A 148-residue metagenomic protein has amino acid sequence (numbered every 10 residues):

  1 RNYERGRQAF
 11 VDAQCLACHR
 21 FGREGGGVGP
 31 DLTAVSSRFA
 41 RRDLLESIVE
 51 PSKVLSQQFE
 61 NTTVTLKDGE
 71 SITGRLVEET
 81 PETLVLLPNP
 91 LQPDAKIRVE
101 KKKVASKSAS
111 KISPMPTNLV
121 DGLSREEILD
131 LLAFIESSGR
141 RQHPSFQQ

Functional and structural regions predicted by a protein language model:
R1-N2, F21-E24, F134-Q148: Post-cleavage N-terminal segment of exported redox proteins
R1-V11, P30-T33, F39-D43, K67-E70 (+2 more regions): Electrostatic cytochrome c docking/interface patches
N2, Q14, L123-E127: An acidic site on a long C-lobe helix of protein kinase domains
N2-A9, E60, S71-I72, L129-F134: Extended surface/linker regions that mediate inter-domain or inter-protein docking in multi-component redox
G6, D12-G22, L32, L131-S138: The canonical Cys-X-X-Cys-His
G25-V49, E60-A109: Gly/Gly-Pro-rich "capping" loops immediately C-terminal to redox-active cysteine motifs in periplasmic/lumenal
V35-R38, S47-V54, F134, S138-R141: Conserved, well-folded catalytic cores of nucleic-acid-processing and energy-transducing macromolecular machines
E70-I72, L76-L84, I97, S108 (+1 more regions): C-terminal capping alpha-helices of c-type cytochrome domains
